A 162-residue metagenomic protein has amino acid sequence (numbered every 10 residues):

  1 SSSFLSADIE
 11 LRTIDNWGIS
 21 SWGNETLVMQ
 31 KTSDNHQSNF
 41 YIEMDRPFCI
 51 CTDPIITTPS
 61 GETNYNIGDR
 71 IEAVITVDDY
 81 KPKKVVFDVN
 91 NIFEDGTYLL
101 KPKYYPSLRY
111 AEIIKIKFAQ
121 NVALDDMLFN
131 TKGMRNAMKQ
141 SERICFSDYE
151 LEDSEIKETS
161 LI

Functional and structural regions predicted by a protein language model:
S1-S3: Sec-dependent N-terminal signal peptides
S6-I162: A generic "folded-domain core" signal
